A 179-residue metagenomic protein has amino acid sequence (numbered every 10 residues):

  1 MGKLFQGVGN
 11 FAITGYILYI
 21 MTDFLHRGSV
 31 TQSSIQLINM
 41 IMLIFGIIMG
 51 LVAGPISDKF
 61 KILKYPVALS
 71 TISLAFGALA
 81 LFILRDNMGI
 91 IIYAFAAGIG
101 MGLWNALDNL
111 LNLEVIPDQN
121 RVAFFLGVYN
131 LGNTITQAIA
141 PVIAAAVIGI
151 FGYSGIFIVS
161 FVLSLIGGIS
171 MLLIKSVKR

Functional and structural regions predicted by a protein language model:
M1-I13, F95: Pair of pore-lining "gating" transmembrane helices in MFS-fold secondary transporters
G15-S34: Short amphipathic helix-loop junctions that connect adjacent transmembrane helices in Major Facilitator Superfamily/SLC
M49-I62, I148: Helix-to-loop junctions at the C-terminal end of transmembrane segments in multipass secondary transporters
K59-T71: Cytoplasmic membrane-interface "Motif A"-like loop-to-helix N-cap segments of 12-TM Major Facilitator Superfamily
I72-R85: C-terminal ends and interior cores of transmembrane alpha-helices in multi-pass membrane transporters/permeases
L103-P117: Intracellular juxtamembrane helix-capping segments at the cytosolic ends of symmetry-related transmembrane helices
N120-G149: A late C-terminal transmembrane helix in Major Facilitator Superfamily
A144-S164: A membrane-interface helix-boundary motif in multi-pass transporters
